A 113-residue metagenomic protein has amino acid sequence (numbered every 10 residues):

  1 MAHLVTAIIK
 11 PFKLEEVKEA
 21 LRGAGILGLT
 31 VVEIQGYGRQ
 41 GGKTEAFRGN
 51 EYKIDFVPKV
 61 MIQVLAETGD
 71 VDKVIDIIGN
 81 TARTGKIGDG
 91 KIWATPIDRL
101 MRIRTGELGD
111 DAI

Functional and structural regions predicted by a protein language model:
M1-I113: Positively charged, small/polar-rich N-terminal and surface patches that mediate targeting and assembly and bind
